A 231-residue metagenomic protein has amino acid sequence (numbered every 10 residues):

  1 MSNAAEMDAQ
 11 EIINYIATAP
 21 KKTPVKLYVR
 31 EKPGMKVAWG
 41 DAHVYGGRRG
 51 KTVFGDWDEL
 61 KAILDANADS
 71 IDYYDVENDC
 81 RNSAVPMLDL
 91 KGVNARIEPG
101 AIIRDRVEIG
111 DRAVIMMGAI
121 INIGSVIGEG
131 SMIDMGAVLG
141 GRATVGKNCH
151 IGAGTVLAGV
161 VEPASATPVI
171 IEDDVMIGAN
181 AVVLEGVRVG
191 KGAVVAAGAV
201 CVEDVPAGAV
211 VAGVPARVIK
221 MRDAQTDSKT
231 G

Functional and structural regions predicted by a protein language model:
M1-V93, G231: Terminal amphipathic alpha-helical/low-complexity segments used for targeting or macromolecular assembly
I63, V160, M221: Residues that scaffold the ATP/ADP-binding catalytic core of kinase and kinase-like folds
L90-A212, A216-V218: Structural signal for interior beta-strand "rungs" in well-ordered beta-sheet cores of soluble enzyme domains
G208, V218-G231: Generic detector of multi-pass transmembrane helix bundles and their immediately adjacent loops in polytopic membrane
